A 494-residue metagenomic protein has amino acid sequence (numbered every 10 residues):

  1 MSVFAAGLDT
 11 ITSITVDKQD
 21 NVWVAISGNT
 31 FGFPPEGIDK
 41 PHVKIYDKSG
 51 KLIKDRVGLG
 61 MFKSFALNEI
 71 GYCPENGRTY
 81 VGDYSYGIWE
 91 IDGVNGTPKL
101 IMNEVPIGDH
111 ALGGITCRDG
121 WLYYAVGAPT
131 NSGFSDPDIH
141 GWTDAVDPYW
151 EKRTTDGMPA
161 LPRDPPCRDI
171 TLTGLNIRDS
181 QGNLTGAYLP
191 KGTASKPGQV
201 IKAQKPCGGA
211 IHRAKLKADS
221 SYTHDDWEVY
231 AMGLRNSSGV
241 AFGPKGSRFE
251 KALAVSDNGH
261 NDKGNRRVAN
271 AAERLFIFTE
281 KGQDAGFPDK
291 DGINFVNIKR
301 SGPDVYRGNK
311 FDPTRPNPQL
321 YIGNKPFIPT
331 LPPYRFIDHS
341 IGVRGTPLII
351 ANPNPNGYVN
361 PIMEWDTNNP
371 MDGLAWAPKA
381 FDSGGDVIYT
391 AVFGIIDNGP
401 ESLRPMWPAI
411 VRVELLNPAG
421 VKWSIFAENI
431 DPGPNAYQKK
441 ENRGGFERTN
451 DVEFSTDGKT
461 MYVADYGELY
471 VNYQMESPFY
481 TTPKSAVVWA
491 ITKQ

Functional and structural regions predicted by a protein language model:
V3-F33, G37-I38, N368-P378, I388-T390: Beta-strand-rich domains and repeat architectures in extracellular enzymes and scaffolds, especially beta-propellers
G7-L8, G60-A66, I107-D109, Q204 (+3 more regions): Conserved loop/turn at the beginning of each blade in beta-propeller domains
S13, E69, G114, N236-G239 (+2 more regions): Conserved beta-strand position repeated once per blade in WD40 beta-propeller domains
V16-Q19, Y72-N76, C117-G120, A241-E250 (+2 more regions): Residue-level detector of Asp-centered blade-edge/turn motifs that repeat once per structural unit in beta-propeller
N21-A25, R78-G82, W121-A125, A252-S256 (+2 more regions): Conserved beta-propeller blade signature
I38-N76: Blade-loop segments of beta-propeller domains
F65, G82-R118, A125-N131, D144-G157: Asp-box/WD-like beta-propeller blade repeats and closely related beta-sheet repeat scaffolds
A128-K439, R443-E447, Y470-Y473, P478-A486 (+1 more regions): Beta-propeller domain segments
